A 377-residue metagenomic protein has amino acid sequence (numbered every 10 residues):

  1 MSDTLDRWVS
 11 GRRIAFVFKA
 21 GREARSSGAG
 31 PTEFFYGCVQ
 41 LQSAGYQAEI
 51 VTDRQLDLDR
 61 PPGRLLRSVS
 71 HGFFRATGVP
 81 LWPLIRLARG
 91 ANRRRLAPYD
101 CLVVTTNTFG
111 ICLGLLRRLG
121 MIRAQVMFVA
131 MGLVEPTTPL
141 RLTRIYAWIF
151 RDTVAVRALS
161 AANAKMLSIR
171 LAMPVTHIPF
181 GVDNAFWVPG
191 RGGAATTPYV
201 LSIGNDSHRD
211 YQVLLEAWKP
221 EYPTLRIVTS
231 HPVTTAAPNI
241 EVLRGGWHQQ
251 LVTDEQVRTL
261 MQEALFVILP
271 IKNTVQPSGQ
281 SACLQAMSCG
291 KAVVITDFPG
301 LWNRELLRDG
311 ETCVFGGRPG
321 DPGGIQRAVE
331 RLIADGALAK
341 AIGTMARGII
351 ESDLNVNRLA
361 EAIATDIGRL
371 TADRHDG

Functional and structural regions predicted by a protein language model:
M1-D57, A97-D100, K219-P220: N-terminal subdomain of nucleotide-sugar transferases
E33, A194-V257: Conserved catalytic-core segment of nucleotide-activated headgroup transferases in glycan assembly
R89-P98, I122, P136-V156: Membrane-proximal helix-turn-helix segments that form the acceptor-binding/catalytic region of lipid-linked
V104-F109: Short His-centered aromatic/hydrophobic patch
K165-I169, V182-T197, Q212, A236: Acidic anion/phosphate-binding donor-loop and adjacent secondary structure in glycosyltransferase catalytic cores
M261-S278, K291: Acidic donor-binding loop of glycosyltransferase active sites
N303-E330, A337-K340: Change "using UDP/GDP/dTDP sugars" to "using nucleotide sugars
R331, L338-D353, L359-T365: A short, well-ordered alpha-helix in the C-terminal region of glycosyltransferases
